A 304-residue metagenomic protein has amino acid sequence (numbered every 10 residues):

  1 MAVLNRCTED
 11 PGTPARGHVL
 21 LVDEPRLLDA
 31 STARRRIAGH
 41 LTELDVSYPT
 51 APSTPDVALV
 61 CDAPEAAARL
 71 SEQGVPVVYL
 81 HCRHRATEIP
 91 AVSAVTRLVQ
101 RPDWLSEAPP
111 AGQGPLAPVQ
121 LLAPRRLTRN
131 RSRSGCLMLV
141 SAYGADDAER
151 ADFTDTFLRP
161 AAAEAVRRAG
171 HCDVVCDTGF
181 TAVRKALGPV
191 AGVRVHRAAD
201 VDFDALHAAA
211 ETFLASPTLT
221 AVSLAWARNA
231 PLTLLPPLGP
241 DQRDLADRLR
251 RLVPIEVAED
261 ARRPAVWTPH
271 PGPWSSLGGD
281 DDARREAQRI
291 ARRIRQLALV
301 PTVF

Functional and structural regions predicted by a protein language model:
A2-R6, H81-E149, C176-T178: A nucleotide-sugar donor-handling region in carbohydrate enzymes
N5-R6, P14-P25, M138: Nucleotide-activated donor-dependent transferases that construct or modify glycoconjugates
P11-R16, A33-Y48, P160-R168: A short, Lys/Arg-enriched amphipathic alpha-helix followed by its capping loop at the start of a domain
L20-S106: Active-site and donor-binding regions of nucleotide-sugar-utilizing enzymes
A30-A33, S132-F180: Conserved catalytic-core segment of nucleotide-activated headgroup transferases in glycan assembly
G179-L224: Donor nucleotide-activated moiety binding/catalytic core segment of transferases that use nucleotide-activated donors
T220-S276: Catalytic binding pocket for nucleotide-activated donors in carbohydrate/polymer assembly enzymes
A265-F304: C-terminal amphipathic helix plus adjacent low-complexity, charged tail appended to glycosyltransferase catalytic
